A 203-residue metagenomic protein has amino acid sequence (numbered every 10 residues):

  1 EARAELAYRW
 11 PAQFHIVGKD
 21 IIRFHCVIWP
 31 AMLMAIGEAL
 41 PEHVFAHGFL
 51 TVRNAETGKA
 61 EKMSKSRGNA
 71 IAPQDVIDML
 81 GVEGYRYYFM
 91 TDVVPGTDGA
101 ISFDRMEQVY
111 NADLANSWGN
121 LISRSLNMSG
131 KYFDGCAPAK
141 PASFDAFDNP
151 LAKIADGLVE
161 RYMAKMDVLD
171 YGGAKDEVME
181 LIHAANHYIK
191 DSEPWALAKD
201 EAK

Functional and structural regions predicted by a protein language model:
E1-K19: Active-site cores that bind ATP or allylic diphosphates and position pyrophosphate for catalysis
I16, M63, A100-A115, G157-D176: Extended, non-catalytic structural segments that build the interaction scaffolds of large macromolecular assemblies
I28-L33: Alpha-helical support elements that line or immediately flank enzyme active sites and cofactor-binding pockets
G37-T51: Glycine-rich phosphate/pyrophosphate-binding loops and their adjacent beta-strand/loop elements at enzyme active sites
G48-F144, N149: Catalytic adenosine-cofactor/nucleotide-binding cores of aminoacyl-tRNA synthetases and other
D134-S143, D148-N149, K153-R161, Y171 (+1 more regions): Long, contiguous internal "core" modules enriched in hydrophobic/ aromatic residues
A164, L169-D170, D176-K203: Basic, alpha-helical terminal appendages of large translation-related enzymes
